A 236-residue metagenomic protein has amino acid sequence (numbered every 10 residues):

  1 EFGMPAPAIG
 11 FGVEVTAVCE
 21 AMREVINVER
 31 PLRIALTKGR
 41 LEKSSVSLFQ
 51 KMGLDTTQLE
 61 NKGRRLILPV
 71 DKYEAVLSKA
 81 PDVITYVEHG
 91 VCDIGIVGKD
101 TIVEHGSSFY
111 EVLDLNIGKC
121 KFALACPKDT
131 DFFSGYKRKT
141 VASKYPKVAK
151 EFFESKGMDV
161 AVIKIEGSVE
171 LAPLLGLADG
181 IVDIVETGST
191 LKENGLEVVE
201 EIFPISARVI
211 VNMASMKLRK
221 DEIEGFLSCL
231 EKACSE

Functional and structural regions predicted by a protein language model:
E1-V28: TRNA-recognition modules of translation machinery and tRNA-sensing kinases, especially anticodon-binding
V28-E236: Domain-level signature for soluble enzymes in the chorismate/prephenate branch of the shikimate pathway
